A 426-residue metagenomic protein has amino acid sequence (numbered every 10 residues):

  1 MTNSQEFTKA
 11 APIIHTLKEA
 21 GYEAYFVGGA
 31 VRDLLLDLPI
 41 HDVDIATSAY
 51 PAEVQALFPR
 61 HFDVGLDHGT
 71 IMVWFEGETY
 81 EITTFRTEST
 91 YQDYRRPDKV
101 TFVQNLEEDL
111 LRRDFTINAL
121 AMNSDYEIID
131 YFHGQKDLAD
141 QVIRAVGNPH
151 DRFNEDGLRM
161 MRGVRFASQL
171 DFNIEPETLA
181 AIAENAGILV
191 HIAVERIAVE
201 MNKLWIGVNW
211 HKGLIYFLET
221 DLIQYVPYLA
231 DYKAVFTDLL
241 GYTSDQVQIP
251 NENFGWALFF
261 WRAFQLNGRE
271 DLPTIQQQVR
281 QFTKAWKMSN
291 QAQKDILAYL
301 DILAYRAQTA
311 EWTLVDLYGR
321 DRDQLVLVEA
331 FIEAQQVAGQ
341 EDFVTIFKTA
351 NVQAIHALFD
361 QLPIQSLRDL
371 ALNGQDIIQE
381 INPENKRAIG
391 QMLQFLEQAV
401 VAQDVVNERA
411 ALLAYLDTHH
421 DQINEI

Functional and structural regions predicted by a protein language model:
M1-I426: Catalytic cores of the polymerase beta-like nucleotidyltransferase superfamily and closely associated nucleotide
